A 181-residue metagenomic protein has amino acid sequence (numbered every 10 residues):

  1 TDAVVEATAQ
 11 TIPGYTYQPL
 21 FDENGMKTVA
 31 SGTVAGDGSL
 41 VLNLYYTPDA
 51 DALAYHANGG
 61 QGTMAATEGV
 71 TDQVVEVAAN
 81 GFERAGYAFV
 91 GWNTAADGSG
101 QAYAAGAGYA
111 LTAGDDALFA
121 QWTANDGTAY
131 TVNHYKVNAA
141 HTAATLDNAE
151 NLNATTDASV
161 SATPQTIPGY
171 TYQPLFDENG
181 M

Functional and structural regions predicted by a protein language model:
T1-M181: Secondary-structure capping and domain/repeat boundary segments
